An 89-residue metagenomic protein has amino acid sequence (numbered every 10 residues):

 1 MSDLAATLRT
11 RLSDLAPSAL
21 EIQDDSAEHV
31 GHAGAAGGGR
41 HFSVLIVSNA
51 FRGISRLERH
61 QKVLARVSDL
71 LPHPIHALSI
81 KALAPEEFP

Functional and structural regions predicted by a protein language model:
M1, S48-N49, L71: N-terminal/domain-start segments enriched in small and hydrophobic, helix-friendly residues, covering either
S2, G53-E58: Ordered, soluble secondary-structure elements with a strong preference for glycine-centered loop motifs and nearby
S2-A35: N-terminal first-folded block
S26-H29, S48-A50, V67: Short, well-ordered turn and helix-capping elements at secondary-structure junctions
H29-H32, H41, H60, H76: Histidine-centered active-site/metal-ligand motif
G31-N49: A short, structured beta-strand/loop element
S43-R52, H76, K81: Conserved interaction-surface patches within small, structured recognition/assembly domains
R56-P89: C-terminal structural segments of small proteins and small subunits
